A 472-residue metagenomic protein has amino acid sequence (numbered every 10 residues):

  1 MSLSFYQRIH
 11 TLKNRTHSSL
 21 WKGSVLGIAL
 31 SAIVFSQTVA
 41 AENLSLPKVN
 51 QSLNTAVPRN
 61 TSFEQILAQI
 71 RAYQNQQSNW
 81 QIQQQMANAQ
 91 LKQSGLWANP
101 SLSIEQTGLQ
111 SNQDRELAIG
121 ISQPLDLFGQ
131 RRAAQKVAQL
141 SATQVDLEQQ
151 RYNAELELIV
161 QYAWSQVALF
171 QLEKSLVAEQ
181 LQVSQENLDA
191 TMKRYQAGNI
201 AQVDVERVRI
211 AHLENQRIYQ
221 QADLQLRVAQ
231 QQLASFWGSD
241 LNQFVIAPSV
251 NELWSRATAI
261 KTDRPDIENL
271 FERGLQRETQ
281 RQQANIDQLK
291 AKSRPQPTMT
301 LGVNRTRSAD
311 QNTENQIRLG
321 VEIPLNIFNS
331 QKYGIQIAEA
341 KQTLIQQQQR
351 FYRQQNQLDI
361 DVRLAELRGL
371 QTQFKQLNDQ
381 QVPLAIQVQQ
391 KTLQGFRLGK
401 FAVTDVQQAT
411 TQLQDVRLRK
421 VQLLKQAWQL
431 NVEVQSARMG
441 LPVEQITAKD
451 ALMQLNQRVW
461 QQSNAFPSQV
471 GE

Functional and structural regions predicted by a protein language model:
S2, Q7-H17, N153-N269, R363-L370: Periplasmic alpha-helical coiled-coil/stalk elements that build and connect Gram-negative outer-membrane
S2-I9, N14, N43-L44, K48 (+2 more regions): Acidic, low-complexity, intrinsically disordered peripheral segments
R15-S31: Sec-dependent N-terminal signal peptides
F35-S36: N-terminal signal peptide c-region/cleavage motif recognized by signal peptidases
E42-K48, E64-L127, S239, P265-Q336 (+4 more regions): A small-residue-enriched
L67, N79-L91, Y152, L156-L181 (+6 more regions): Amphipathic alpha-helical coiled-coil segments
L127-V145, Q149, L156: A broadly used, surface-exposed interaction patch
